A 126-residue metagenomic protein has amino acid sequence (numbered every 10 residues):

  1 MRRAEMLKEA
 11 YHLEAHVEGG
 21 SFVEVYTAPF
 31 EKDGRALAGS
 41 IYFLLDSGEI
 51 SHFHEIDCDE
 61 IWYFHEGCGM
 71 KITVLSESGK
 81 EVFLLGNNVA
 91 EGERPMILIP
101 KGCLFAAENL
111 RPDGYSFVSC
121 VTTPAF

Functional and structural regions predicted by a protein language model:
M1-L98, L104-A107, P112-G114, C120-A125: Non-catalytic, conserved peripheral segments adjacent to functional cores
